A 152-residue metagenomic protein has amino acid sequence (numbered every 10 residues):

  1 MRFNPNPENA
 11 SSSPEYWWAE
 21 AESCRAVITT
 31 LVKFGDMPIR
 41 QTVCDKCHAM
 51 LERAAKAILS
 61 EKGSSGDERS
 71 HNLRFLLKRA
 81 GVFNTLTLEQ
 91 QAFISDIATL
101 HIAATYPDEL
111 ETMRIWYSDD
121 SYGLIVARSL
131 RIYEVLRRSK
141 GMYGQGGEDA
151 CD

Functional and structural regions predicted by a protein language model:
M1-D152: Terminal alpha-helical segments
